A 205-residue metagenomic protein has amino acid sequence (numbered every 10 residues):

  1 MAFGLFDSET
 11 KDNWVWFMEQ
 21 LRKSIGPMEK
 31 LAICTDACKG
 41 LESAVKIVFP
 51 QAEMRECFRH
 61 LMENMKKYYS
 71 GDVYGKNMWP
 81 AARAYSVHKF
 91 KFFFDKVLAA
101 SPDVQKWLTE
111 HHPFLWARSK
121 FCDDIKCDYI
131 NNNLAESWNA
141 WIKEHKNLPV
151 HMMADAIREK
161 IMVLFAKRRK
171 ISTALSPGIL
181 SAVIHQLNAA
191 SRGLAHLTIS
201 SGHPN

Functional and structural regions predicted by a protein language model:
M1, R55-C57: Hydrophobic/aromatic beta-strand patches that form the interior of the parallel beta-sheet core in alpha/beta enzyme
M1-A2, K120: Gly-rich Lys/Arg/Thr-decorated short loops/hinges at beta-loop-alpha junctions or inter-strand turns that position
F3-G26: Active-site beta-loop-alpha junctions of metal-dependent nucleic acid enzymes, especially the RNase H-like/DDE
L5-S8, C38-G40, R59-N64, A135: Conserved beta-strand elements of beta-rich interaction domains across eukaryotes, especially beta-propellers
W14, G40-S43: Short, well-ordered alpha-helical microsegments
E19, S43, K106: Active-site phosphate/pyrophosphate- and oxyanion-stabilizing loops and adjacent acidic/basic residues in soluble
K30, K46, P50-R55, E63-N205: Hydrophobic, aromatic-enriched, well-ordered structural segments
K30-G40: Acidic/histidine-rich, metal-coordinating catalytic segments
